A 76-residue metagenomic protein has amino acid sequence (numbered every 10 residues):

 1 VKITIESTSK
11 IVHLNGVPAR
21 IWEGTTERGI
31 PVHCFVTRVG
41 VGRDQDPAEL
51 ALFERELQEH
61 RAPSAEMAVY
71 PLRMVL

Functional and structural regions predicted by a protein language model:
V1-I11: Charged, amphipathic alpha-helical segments
H13-G16: Short loop/turn motifs at secondary-structure junctions and domain boundaries
A19-R20: Short loop/turn microsegments at loop-to-beta-strand junctions
V39-L76: Acidic, low-complexity intrinsically disordered segments
